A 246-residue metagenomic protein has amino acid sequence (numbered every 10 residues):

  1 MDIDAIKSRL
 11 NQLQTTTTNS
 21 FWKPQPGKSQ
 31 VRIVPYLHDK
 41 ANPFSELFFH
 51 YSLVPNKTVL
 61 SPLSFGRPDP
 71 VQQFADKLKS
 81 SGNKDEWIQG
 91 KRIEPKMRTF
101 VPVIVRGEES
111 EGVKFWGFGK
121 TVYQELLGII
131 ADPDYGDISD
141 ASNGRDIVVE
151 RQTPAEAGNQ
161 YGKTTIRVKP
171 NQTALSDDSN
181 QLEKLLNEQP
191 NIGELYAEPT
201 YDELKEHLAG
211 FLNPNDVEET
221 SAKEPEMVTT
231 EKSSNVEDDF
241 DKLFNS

Functional and structural regions predicted by a protein language model:
M1-G136, E198, D202: OB-fold ssDNA-binding interfaces and closely related basic DNA-contact patches used across DNA replication/repair
K7-L10, V217-S234: Intrinsically disordered, low-complexity linkers and terminal tails enriched in Pro/Gly and often acidic or mixed-charge
Q73, V228-S246: Short acidic, low-complexity intrinsically disordered linear motifs used for protein-protein interactions
R106-P225: Compact mixed alphabeta submodule
